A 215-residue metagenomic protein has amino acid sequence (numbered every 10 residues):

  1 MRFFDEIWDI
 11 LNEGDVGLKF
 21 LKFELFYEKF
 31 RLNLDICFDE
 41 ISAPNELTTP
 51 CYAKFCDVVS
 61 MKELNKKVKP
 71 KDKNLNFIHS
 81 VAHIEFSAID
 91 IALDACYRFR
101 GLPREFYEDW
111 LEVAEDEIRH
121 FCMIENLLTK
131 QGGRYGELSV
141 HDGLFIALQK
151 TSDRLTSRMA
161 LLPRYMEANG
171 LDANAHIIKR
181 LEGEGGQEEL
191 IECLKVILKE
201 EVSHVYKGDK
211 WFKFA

Functional and structural regions predicted by a protein language model:
M1-A215: Non-heme di-metal
